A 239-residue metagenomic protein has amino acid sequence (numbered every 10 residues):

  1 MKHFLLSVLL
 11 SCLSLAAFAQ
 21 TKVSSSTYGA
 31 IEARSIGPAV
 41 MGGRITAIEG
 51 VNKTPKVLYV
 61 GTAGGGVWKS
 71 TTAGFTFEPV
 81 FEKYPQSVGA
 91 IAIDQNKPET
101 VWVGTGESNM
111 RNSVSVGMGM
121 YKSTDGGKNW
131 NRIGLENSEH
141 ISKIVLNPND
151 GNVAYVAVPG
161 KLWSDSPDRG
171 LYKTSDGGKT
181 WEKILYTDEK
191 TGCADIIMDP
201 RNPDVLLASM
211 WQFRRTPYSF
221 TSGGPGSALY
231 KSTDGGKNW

Functional and structural regions predicted by a protein language model:
M1-T21: Bacterial Sec-dependent N-terminal signal peptides
Q20-W239: Beta-propeller blade termini and top-face loops
